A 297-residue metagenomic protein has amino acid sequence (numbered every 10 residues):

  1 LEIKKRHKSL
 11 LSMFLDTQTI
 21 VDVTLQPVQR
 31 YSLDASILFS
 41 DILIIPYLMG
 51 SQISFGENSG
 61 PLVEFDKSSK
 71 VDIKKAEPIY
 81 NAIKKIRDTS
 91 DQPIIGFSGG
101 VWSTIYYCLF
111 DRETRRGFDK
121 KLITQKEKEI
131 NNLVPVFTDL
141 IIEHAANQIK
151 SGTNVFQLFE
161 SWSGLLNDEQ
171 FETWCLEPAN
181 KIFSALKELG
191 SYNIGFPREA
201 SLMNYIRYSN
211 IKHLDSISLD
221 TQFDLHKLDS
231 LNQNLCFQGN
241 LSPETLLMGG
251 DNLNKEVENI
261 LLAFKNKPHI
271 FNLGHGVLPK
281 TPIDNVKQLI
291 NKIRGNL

Functional and structural regions predicted by a protein language model:
L1-F55, T89, K181, I283-L297: N-terminal basic, low-complexity leaders that serve as flexible interaction/assembly modules and, when applicable, as
E2-F14, E64-D72, N210: Short, basic, glycine/proline-bearing loop/turn elements
E2-R6, G50-K67, C108-T124: Surface-exposed, active-site-proximal loop segments in enzymatic domains
A35-E57, V63-V71, T153-E172, G274 (+1 more regions): Glycine-rich, proline-tolerant flexible connector loops at the mouths of alpha/beta enzymes
K75-L297: Active-site loop segments of alpha/beta catalytic cores
